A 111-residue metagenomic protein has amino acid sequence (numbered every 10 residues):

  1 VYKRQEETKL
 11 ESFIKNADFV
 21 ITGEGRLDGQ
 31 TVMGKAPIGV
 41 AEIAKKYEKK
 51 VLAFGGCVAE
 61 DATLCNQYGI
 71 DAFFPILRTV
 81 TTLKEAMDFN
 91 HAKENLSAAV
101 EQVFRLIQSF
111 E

Functional and structural regions predicted by a protein language model:
V1-Y2: Short, small-residue-biased leader/transition segments that mark boundaries at the very start of proteins
T8-L10, D61-A62: Short acidic active-site motifs
A17: An anion/phosphate-binding loop that grips the pyrophosphate of nucleotide cofactors and donors
M33-G39: Charged helix-capping and loop-helix junction motifs
K46-K50: A short helix->loop->beta-strand "cap" motif at the edges of active sites that frequently abuts
C57-E111: Internal helix-turn-beta structural module
